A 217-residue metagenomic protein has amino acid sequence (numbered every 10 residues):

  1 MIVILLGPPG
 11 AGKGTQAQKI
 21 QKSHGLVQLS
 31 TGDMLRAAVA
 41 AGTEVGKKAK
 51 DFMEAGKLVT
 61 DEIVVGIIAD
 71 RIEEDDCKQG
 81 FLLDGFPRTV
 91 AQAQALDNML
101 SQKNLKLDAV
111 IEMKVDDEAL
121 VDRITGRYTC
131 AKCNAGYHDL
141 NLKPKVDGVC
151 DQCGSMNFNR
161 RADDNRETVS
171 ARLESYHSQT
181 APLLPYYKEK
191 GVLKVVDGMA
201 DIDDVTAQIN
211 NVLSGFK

Functional and structural regions predicted by a protein language model:
M1-K217: Glycine-rich phosphate-binding loop of ATP-dependent small-molecule kinases
